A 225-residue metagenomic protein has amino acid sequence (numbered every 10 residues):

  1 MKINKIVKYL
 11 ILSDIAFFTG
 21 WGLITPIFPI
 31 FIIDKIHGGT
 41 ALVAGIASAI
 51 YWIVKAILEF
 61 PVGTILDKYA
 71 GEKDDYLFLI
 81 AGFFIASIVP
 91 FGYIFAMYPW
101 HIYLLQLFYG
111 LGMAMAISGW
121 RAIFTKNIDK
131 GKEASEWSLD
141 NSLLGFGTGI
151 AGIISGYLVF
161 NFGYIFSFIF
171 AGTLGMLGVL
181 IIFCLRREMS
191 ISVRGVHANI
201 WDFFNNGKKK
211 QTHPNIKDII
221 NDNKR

Functional and structural regions predicted by a protein language model:
K2-W52: Helix-loop boundary and gating motifs at the non-cytosolic
I15, W100-A116: Hydrophobic core of transmembrane alpha-helices in multi-pass small-molecule transporters, especially MFS/SLC-type
T40, Y157-G175: A membrane-interface helix-boundary motif in multi-pass transporters
A41-L42, K130-D140: Loop-to-transmembrane helix entry/capping segments in MFS-fold secondary transporters and related SLC/MFSD carriers
I46-T64: Central cavity-lining transmembrane alpha-helices of secondary-active solute carriers, predominantly the Major
L58-K73, V159: Helix-to-loop junctions at the C-terminal end of transmembrane segments in multipass secondary transporters
D74-F91, G172: Structural signature of the two symmetry-related core transmembrane helices
M115-I128: Intracellular juxtamembrane helix-capping segments at the cytosolic ends of symmetry-related transmembrane helices
